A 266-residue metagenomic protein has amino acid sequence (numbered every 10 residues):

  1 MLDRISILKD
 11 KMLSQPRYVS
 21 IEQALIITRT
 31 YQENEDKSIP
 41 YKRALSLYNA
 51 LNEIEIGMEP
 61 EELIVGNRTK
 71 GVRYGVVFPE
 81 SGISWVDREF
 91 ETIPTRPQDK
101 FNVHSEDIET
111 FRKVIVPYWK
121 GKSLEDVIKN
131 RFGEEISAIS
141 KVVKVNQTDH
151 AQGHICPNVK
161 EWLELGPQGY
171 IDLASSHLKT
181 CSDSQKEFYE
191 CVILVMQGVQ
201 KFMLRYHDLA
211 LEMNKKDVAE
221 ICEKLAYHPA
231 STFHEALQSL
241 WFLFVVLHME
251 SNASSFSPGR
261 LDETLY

Functional and structural regions predicted by a protein language model:
M1-H177: Long, non-catalytic protein-protein interaction scaffolds
W162-Y266: Structured, charged N-terminal subsegments at the starts of enzyme catalytic cores and at intra-chain domain/subunit
